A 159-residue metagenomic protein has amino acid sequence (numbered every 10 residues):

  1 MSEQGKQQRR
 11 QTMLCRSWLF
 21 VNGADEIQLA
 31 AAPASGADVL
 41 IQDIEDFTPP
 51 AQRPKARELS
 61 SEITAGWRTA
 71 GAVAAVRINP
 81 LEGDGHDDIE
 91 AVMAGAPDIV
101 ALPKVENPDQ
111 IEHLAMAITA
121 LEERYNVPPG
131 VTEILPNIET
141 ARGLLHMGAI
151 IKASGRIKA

Functional and structural regions predicted by a protein language model:
E3-Q8: Intrinsically disordered, low-complexity repeat/linker tracts enriched for polar/charged residues
R9-A159: Conserved alpha/beta-domain cores
